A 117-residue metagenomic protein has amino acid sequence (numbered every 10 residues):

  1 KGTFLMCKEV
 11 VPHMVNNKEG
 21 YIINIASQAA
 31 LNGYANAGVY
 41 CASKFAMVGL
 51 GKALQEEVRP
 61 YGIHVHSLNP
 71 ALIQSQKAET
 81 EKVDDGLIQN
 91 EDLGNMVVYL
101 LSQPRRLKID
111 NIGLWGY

Functional and structural regions predicted by a protein language model:
K1-G2, N17-G20, V48: Conserved internal alpha-helix in NAD(P)-dependent oxidoreductase domains
C7, S43: Active-site helix of classical SDR
E9-K18: A short helix-coil junction within the Rossmann-fold of NAD(P)-dependent oxidoreductases
M14, N32, A53-I63: Active-site-adjacent segment of SDR/Rossmann-fold oxidoreductases
S27: Residue(s) in the substrate-gating loop at a strand-loop-helix junction that position the organic substrate next
Y34-G38: Active-site loop immediately N-terminal to the catalytic Tyr-X3-Lys motif of short-chain dehydrogenase/reductase
V48, V58-P70, K108-N111: Conserved Rossmann-fold SDR core element
S67-L68, S75, K82-Y117: C-terminal helical subdomain
